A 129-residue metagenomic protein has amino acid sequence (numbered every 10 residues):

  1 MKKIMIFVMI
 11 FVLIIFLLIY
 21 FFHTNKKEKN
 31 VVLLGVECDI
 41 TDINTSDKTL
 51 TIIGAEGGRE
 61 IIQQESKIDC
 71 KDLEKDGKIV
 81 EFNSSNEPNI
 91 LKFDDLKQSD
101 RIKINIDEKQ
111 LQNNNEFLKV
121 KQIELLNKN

Functional and structural regions predicted by a protein language model:
K2-G58, P88-N129: Short, flexible, surface-exposed loop segments at domain boundaries
G57-E74, F82: A short macromolecule-binding patch
K75-F93: N-terminal post-signal-peptidase region of extra-cytosolic proteins
